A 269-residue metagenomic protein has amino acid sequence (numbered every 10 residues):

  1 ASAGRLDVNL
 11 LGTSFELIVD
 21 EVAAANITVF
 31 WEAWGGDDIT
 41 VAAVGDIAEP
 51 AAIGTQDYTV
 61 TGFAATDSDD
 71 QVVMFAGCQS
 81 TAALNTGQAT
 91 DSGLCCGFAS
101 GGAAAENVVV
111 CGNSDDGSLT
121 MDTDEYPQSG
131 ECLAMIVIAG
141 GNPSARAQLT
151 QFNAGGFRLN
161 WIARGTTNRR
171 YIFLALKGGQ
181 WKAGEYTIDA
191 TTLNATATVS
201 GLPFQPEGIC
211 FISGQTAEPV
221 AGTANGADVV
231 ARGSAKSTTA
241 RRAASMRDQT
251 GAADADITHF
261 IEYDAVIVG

Functional and structural regions predicted by a protein language model:
A1-G269: Surface-exposed molecular-recognition determinants
